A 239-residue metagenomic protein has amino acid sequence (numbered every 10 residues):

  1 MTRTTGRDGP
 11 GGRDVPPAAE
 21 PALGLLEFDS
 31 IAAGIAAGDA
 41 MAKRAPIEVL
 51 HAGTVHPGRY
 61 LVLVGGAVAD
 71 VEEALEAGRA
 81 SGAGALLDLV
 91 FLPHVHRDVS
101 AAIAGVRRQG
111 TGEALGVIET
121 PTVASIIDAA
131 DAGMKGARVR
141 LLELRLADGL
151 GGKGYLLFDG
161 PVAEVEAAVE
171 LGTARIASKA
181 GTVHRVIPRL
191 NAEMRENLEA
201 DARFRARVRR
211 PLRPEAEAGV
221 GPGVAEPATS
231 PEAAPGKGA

Functional and structural regions predicted by a protein language model:
P17-S30, R108-P121: Short glycine-/aliphatic-rich beta-strand segments at the starts of folded cytosolic domains
A32-P46, S125-R138: Short amphipathic alpha-helix segments
A45-P46, R79-L86, A137-R138, T173-G181: A common structural junction motif
V49-H51, R59-V95: Acidic (E/D-rich), amphipathic helical modules within compact regulatory domains
G58, V90-A102, G151-G152, V183-A200: Short proline/glycine- and acidic-rich turn/helix-capping motifs at secondary-structure junctions
G65-V71, F158-V165: Helix N-cap motif at beta-to-alpha junctions
V99-A114, E193-A216, S230-P231, P235-A239: Short, low-order "capping/linker" segments at domain edges
